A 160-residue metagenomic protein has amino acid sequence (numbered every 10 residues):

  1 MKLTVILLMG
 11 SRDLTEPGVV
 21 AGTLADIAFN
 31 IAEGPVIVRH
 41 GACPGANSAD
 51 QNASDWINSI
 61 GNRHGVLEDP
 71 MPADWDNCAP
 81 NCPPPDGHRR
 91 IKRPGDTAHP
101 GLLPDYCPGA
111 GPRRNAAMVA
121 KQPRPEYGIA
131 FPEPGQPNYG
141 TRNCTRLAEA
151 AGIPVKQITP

Functional and structural regions predicted by a protein language model:
K2-T4, L14-P160: Acidic/glycine-enriched connector segments
